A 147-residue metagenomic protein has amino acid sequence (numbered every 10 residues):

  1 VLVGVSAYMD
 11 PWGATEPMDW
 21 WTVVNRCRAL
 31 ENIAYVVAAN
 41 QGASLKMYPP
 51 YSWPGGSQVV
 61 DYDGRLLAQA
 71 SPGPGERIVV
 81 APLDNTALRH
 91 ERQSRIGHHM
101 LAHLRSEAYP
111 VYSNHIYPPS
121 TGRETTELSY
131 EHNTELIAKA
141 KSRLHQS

Functional and structural regions predicted by a protein language model:
V1, A7-M9, V60-Y62, L67 (+6 more regions): Proteins with a high burden of low-complexity, intrinsically disordered sequence enriched in S/T/G/P/A and R, requiring
V1-V79: CN hydrolase (nitrilase-like) catalytic-core segments centered on the catalytic cysteine and neighboring Lys/Glu
L45-K46, P74, A81, H98 (+1 more regions): Flexible domain-boundary/linker segments
P74-S94: A short, polar/charged loop-to-alpha-helix boundary motif
L88-S147: Cysteine/selenocysteine-centered motifs that mediate thiol-based redox chemistry or coordinate metal-sulfur cofactors
